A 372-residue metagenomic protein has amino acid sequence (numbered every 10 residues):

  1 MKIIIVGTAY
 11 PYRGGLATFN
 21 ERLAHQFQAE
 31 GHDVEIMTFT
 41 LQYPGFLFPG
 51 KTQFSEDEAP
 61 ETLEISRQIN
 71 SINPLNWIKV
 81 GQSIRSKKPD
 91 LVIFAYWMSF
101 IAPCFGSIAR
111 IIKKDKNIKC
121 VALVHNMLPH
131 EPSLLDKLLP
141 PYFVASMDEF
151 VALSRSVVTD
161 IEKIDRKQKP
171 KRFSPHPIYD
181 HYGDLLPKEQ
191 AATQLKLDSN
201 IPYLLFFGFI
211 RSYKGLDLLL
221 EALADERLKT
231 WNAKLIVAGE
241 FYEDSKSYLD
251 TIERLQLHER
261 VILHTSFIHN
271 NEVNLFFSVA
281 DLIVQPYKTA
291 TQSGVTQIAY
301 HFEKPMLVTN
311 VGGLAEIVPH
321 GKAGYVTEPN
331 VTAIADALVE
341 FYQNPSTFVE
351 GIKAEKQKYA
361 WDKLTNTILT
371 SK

Functional and structural regions predicted by a protein language model:
A9-R13, H25-S86, V157, K171 (+1 more regions): N-terminal strand-loop element at the rim of the active site of nucleotide-sugar-dependent glycosyltransferases
A145-L185, L369-T370: Donor nucleotide-sugar binding/catalytic pocket of nucleotide-sugar-dependent glycosyltransferases
G183-L197: A short helix/loop element that forms part of the nucleotide-sugar donor recognition site in Leloir-type
D198-K214, L220-L223, I236: Conserved donor-binding/catalytic core segment of Leloir-type glycosyltransferases
K246-N271: Nucleotide-activated donor-binding/catalytic signature segment of Leloir-type glycosyltransferases, i.e., the conserved
L275-T291, K304: Acidic donor-binding loop of glycosyltransferase active sites
L282, Y300, P305-V308, V318: Short hydrophobic beta-strand element within catalytic cores of glycosyltransferases and related nucleotide-activated
H320-V331, L338-P345: Conserved acidic donor-binding segment of nucleotide-sugar-dependent glycosyltransferases
